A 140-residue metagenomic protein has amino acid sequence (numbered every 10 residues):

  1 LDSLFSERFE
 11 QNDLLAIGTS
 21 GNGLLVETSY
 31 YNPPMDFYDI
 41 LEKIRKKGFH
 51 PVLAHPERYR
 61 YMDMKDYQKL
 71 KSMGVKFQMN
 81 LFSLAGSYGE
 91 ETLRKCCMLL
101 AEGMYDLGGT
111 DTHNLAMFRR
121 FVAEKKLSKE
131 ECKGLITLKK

Functional and structural regions predicted by a protein language model:
L1-F77: Extended substrate/RNA-proximal surfaces in nucleic-acid metabolism proteins
D13-L14, K69-S72, R94-M98, E124-S128: Short, hinge-like loop/turn segments at secondary-structure boundaries
P56-R58, F82, T112-H113: Active-site metal-binding loops of divalent metal-dependent hydrolases
M62-D63, G86-E90: Short, charged, surface-exposed secondary-structure boundary motifs
V75-G86: His/Asp/Glu-enriched short active-site or ligand-binding loop at hydrolase and phosphoryl-transfer sites
F77, C96-G108: Conserved short secondary-structure transition element at the edge of the structured enzyme core that lines
Y105-R120: Short acidic/histidine-rich active-site segments
V122-K140: Mid-to-C-terminal alpha-helical segments outside catalytic/metal-binding sites
